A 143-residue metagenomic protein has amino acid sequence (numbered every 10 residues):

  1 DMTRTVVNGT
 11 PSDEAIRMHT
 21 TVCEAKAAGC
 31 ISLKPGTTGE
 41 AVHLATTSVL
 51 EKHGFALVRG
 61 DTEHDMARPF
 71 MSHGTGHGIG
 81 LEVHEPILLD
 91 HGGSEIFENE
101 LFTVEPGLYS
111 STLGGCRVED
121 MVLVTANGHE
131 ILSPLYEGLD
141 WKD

Functional and structural regions predicted by a protein language model:
D1-D143: Active-site neighborhoods and metal-handling regions in enzymes and metal-associated proteins
